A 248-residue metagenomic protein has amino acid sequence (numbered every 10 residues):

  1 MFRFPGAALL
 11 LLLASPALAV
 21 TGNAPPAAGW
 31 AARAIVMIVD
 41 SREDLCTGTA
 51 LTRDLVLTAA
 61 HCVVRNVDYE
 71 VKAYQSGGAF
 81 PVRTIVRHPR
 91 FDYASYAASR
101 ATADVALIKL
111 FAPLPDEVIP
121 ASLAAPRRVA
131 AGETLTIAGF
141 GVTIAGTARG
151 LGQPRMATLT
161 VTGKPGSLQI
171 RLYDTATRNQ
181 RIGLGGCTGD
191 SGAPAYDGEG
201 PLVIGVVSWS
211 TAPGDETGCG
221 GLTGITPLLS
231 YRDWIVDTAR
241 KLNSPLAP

Functional and structural regions predicted by a protein language model:
M1-A7: Bacterial N-terminal signal peptides that target proteins for export
A14-P16: N-terminal signal peptide c-region/cleavage motif recognized by signal peptidases
A19-S41: Short N-terminal segments immediately surrounding and downstream of signal-peptide cleavage
T21-G29, Y69-D116, L123-R127, R149-G150: Conserved catalytic-core segment of clan PA serine endopeptidases
A28, A32-A34, D44-L45, A50-V64 (+2 more regions): C-terminal subregion of chymotrypsin/trypsin-like serine protease catalytic domains
V36-I38, V67-A79, E133-G139: Short conserved beta-strand and strand-loop elements enriched in small hydrophobics with frequent Asp/Gly
D40-R42, T58-H61, N66, P89 (+6 more regions): Sec/Tat-exported extracytoplasmic proteins
T102-V105, L110-G183, G221-L222, L228-I235: Chymotrypsin/trypsin-fold serine protease catalytic domain
